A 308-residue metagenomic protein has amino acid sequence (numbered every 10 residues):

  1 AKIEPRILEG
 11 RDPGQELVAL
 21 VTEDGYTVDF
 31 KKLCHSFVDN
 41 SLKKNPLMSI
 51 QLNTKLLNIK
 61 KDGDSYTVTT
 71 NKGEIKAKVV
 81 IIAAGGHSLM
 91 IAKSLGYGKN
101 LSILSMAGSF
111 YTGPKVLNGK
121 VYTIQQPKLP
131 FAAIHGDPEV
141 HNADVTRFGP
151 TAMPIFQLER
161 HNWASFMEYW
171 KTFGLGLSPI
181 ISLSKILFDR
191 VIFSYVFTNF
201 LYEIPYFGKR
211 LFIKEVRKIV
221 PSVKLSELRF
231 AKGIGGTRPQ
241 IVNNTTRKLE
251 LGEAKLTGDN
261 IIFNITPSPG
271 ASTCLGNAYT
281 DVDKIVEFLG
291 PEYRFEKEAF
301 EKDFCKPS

Functional and structural regions predicted by a protein language model:
A1-N45, S49-Q51, N58-D64, E168-F188: Flavin (FAD/FMN) cofactor-binding and adjacent substrate-gating region of FAD-dependent oxidoreductase domains
L17-E23, R147-F148, I262-I265: Short, hydrophobic/proline-enriched secondary-structure or compact coil segments at domain edges
G25-D29, E74-K76, P130-F131, P269-L275: Short, surface-exposed beta-strand/loop "edge" segments at domain boundaries and coil↔beta transitions
N40-K43, S94, K284, F288: Active-site catalytic microenvironments for nucleophilic, acid-base chemistry
I59-Y169: Flavin-dependent oxidoreductases
F173-F295: C-terminal catalytic lobe of FAD-dependent flavoproteins
D283, R294-S308: Amphipathic terminal alpha-helices
